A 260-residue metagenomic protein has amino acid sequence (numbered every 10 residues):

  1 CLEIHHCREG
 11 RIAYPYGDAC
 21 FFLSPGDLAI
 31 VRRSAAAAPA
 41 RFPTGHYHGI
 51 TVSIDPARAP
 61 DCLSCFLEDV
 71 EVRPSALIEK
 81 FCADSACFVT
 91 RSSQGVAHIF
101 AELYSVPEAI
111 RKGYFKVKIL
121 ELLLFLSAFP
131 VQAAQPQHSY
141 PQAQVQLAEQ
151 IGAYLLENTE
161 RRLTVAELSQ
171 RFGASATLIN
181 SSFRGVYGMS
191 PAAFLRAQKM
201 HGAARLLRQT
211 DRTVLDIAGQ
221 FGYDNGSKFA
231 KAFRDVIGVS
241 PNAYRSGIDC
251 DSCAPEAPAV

Functional and structural regions predicted by a protein language model:
C1-P74: N-terminal regulatory/effector-sensing and dimerization cores that precede helix-turn-helix DNA-binding domains
S75-S92, S105-Y114, L123-A153, E157 (+2 more regions): Short, Lys/Arg-enriched, Trp-marked, Pro/Gly-tolerant hinge/linker segments that flank
I99-E102, R111, K118: Amphipathic coiled-coil alpha-helices
F115, F172, F221-G222: Core residues of bacterial helix-turn-helix
A148-E167, G185-S227, V239, S246-V260: Terminal helix-turn-helix DNA-binding modules in bacterial transcription factors
N158, S175-N180: Conserved mid-sequence domains
E167-A174: Helix-turn-helix
L178-I179, F183, K228-F229, F233: Short hydrophobic/aromatic patch on the recognition helix
